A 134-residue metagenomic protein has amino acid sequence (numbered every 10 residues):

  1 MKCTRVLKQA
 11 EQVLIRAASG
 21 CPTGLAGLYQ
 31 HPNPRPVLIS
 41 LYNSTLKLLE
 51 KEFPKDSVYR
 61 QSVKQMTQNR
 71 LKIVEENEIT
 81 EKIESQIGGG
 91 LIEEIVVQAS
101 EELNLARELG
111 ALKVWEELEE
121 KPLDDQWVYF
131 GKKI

Functional and structural regions predicted by a protein language model:
K2-C21, E78-I134: Mature, matrix/stroma-exposed regions of nuclear-encoded mitochondrial and chloroplast proteins
C3, A26-G27, H31, E52-D56 (+2 more regions): Charged, compositionally biased, marginally structured helical/coil segments
E11, G20, G24-I39, N43: Extended alpha-helical interaction segments
Q30, I39-Y59, L71-I79: Structural recognition of short helix-loop-helix hairpins that underlie histone-fold modules
Y42-T45, R70, A99-E102, A106: Amphipathic alpha-helices that form helix-helix packing interfaces
